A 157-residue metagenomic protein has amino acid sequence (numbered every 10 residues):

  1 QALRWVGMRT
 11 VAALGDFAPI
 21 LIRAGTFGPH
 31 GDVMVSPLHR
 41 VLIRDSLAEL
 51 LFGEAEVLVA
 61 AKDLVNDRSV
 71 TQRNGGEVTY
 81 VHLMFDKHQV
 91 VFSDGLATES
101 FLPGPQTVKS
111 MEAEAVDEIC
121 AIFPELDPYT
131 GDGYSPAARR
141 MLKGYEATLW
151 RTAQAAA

Functional and structural regions predicted by a protein language model:
Q1: Active-site beta-strand/loop microenvironment that shapes enzyme catalytic pockets
R4-A115: Long beta-strand-rich cores associated with HINT superfamily self-processing modules
V78-T79, D86-F92, A97-A157: Sequence-level preference for short, compositionally simple segments enriched in small aliphatic or small polar residues
